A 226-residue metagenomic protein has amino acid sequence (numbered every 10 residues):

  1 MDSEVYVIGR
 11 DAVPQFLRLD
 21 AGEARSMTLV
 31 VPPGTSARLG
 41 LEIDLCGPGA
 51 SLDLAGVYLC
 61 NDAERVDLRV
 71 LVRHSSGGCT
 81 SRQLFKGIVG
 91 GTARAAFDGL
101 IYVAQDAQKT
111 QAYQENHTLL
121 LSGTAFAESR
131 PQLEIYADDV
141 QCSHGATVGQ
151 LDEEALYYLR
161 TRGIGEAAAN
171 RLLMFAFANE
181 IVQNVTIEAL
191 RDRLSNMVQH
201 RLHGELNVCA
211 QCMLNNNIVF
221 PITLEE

Functional and structural regions predicted by a protein language model:
M1-Y157, T161-I164, A178, N184-Q211 (+2 more regions): Conserved beta-strand/loop scaffold segments within soluble protein domains that form the structured core and edges
